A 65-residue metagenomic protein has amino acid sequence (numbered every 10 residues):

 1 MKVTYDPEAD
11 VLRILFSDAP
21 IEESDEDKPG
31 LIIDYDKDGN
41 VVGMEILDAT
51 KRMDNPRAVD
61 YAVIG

Functional and structural regions predicted by a protein language model:
M1-G65: Small, basic N-terminal interaction modules of short regulatory proteins
